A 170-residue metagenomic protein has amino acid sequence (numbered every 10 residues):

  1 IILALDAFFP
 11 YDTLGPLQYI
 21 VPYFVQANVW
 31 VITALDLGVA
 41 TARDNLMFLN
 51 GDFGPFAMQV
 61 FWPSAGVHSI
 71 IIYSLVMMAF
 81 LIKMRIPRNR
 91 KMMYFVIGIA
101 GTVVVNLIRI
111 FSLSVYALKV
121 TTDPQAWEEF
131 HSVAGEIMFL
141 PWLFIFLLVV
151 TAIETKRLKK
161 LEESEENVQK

Functional and structural regions predicted by a protein language model:
I1-K170: Hydrophobic N-terminal alpha-helices or hydrophobic patches in metabolic proteins across all domains of life
